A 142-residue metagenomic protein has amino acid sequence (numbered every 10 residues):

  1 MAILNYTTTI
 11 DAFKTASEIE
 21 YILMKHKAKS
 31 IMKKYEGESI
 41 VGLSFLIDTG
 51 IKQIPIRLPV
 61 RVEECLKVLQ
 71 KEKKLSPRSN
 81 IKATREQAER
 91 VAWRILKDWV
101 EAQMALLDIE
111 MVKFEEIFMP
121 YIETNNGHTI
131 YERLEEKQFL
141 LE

Functional and structural regions predicted by a protein language model:
M1-T7: A short, surface-exposed helix-loop junction/capping segment
D11-E63: Compact, well-ordered interaction domains used in eukaryotic information-processing assemblies
P59, E63-E142: Intrinsically disordered, low-complexity regulatory regions enriched in serine/threonine/proline and acidic residues
